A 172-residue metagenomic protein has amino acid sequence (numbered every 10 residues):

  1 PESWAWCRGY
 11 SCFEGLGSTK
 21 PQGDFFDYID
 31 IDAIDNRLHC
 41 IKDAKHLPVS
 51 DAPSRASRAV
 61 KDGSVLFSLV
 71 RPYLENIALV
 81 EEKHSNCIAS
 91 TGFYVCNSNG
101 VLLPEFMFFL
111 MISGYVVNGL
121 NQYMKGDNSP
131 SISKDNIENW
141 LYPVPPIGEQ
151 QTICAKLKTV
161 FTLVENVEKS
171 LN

Functional and structural regions predicted by a protein language model:
P1, Y94-S98, E138-V144: Short, well-ordered beta-strand elements within core beta-sheets of diverse protein domains
P1-K20, P143, I147-C154, K158-N172: Non-catalytic DNA-recognition/assembly elements of restriction-modification systems
Y10-P21, I29-D62, E82: Sequence-specific dsDNA recognition surfaces
E14-G17, R71, E82, S98-V101 (+4 more regions): Hydrophobic alpha-helix feature that most strongly marks membrane-spanning transmembrane helices and their immediate
R55-D62, L66-I112, G126, S131-K134: A short beta-sheet element
E75, E105, F109, N118 (+2 more regions): Feature representing long, continuous alpha-helical segments
